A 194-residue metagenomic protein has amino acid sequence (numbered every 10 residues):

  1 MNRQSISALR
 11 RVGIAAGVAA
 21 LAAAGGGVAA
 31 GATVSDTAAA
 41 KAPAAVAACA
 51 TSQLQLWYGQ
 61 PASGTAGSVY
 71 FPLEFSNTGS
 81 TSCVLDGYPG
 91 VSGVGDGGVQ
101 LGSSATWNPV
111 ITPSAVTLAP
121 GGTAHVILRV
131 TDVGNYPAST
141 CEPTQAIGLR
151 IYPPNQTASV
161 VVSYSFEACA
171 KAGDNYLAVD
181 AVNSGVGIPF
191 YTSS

Functional and structural regions predicted by a protein language model:
M1-V18: N-terminal export and membrane-targeting signals
A23-A47: C-terminal region of N-terminal signal peptides and the immediate post-cleavage residues of exported proteins
A40-T65: Low-complexity, acidic Ser/Thr/Pro/Gly-rich terminal tails and inter-domain linkers that flank the onset of structured
T65-P72, T144-A146: Short, solvent-exposed loop/turn segments enriched in Ser/Thr/Gly
L73-S80: Asparagine-centered strand-capping/turn motif at beta-strand->loop junctions
T81-P89: Short, hydrophobic/aromatic beta-strand segments
T106-G134: Intrinsically disordered, low-complexity Pro/Gly/Ser/Thr-rich segments with frequent PxxP/GP/PP motifs and embedded
G134-N175: Terminal connector regions
